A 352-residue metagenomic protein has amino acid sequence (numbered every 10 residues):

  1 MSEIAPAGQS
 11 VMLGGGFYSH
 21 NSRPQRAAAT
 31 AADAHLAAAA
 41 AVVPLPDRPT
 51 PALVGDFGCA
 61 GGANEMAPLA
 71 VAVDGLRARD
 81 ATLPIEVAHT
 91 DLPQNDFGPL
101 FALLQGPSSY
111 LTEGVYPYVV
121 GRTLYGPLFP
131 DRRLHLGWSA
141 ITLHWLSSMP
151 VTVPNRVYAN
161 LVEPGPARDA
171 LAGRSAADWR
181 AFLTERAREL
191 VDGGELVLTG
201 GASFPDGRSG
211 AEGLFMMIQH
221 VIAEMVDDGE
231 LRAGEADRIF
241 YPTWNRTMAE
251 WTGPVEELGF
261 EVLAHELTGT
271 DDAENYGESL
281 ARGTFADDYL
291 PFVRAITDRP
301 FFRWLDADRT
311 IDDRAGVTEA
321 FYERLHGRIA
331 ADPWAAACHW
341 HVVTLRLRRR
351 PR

Functional and structural regions predicted by a protein language model:
M1-P117, R122-R132, W145-A159, E163 (+3 more regions): N-terminal charged/capping segments associated with class I S-adenosyl-L-methionine
A31, R174-D178, T243-T247: Soluble or luminal CAZymes and related metallo-dependent hydrolases
G137-W138: Hydrophobic beta-strand segment of the Class I
I141-T142: Short catalytic micro-motifs in class I SAM-dependent methyltransferases
T152-D192: A short glycine-rich, Lys/Arg-flanked "PGG" loop and its adjoining helix->strand segment in the class I
D192-D312: Substrate-binding/catalytic lobe of Class I Rossmann-like enzymes that use SAM or dcSAM, i.e., the mid-to-C-terminal
T284-R352: C-terminal target-recognition/interaction regions appended to catalytic cores
